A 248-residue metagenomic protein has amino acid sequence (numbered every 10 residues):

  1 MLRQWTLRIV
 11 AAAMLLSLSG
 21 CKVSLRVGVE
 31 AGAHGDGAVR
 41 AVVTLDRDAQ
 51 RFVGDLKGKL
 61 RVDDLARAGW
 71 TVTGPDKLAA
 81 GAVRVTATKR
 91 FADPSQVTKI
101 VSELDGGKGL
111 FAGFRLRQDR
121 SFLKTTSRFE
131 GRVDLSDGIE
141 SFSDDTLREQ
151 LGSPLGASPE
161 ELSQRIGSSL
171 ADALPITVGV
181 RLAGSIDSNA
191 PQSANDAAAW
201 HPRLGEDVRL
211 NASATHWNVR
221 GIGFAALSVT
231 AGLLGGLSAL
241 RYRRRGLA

Functional and structural regions predicted by a protein language model:
M1-V10: Bacterial N-terminal signal peptides that target proteins for export
S17-G20: C-terminal motif of bacterial Sec signal peptides marking the signal peptidase cleavage site
K22-S24: Bacterial signal peptide processing site
E30-R47: Post-signal peptide N-terminal segment of mature Sec-exported envelope proteins
R47-R132: Structured domain cores in non-transmembrane regions
D119-A226: Intrinsically disordered, low-complexity linkers and stems that provide flexible hinges in membrane-associated
V219-R241: Selective detector of the "anchor" transmembrane alpha-helix that sits immediately C-terminal
G246-A248: Cytoplasmic C-terminal tails of single-pass
